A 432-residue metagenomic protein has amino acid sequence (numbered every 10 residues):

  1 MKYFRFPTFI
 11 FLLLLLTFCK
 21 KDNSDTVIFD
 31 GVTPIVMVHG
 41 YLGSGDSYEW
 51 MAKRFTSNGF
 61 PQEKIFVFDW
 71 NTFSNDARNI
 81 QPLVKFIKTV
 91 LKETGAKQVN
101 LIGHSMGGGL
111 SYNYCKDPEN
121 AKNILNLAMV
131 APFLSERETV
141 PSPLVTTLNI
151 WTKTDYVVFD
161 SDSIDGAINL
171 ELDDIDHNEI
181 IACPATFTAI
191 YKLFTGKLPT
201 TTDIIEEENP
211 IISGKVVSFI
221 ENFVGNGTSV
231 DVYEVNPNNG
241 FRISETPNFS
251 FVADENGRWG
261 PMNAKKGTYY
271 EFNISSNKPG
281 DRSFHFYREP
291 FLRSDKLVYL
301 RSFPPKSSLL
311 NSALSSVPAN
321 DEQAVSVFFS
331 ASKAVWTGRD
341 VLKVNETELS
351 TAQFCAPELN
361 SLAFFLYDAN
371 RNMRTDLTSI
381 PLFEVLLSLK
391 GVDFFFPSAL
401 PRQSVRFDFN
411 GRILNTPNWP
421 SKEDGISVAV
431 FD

Functional and structural regions predicted by a protein language model:
M1-T8: Bacterial N-terminal signal peptides that target proteins for export
L12-F18: Hydrophobic h-region of N-terminal signal peptides that target proteins for export in Gram-negative bacteria
C19-I102, M106-L134, P199-T201, I205-E206 (+3 more regions): N-terminal non-catalytic accessory region
L125-I180: The feature captures the conserved acid-bearing segment of alpha/beta-hydrolase catalytic domains
P141, Y191-L193: Long, contiguous alpha-helical segments
D165-L170, K197-I205: Solenoidal tandem-repeat scaffolds enriched in leucines and small polar residues
I181-Y191: Post-His helix in hydrolase/transferase enzymes
E208-I212: Structural beta-strand segments of beta-rich domains
